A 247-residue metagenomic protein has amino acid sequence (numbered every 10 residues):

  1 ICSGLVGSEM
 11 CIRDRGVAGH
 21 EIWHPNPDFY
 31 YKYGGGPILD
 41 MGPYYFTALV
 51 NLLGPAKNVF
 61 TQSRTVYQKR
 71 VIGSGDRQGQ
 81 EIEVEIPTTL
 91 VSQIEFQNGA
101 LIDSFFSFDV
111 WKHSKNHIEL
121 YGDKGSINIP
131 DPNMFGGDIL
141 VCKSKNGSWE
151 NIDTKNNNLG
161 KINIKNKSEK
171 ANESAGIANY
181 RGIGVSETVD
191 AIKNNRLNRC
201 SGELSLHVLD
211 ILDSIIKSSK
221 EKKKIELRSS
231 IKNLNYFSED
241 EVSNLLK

Functional and structural regions predicted by a protein language model:
I1-G7, C11-I12: Single conserved hydrophobic/aromatic residue that forms the stacking wall/gate of nucleotide- or nucleobase-binding
S3, V50-L53, Y121-G122: Basic phosphate/pyrophosphate-binding loop/patch that engages nucleotide-derived ligands
G16-P25: Acidic-glycine-rich active-site phosphate/pyrophosphate-binding loop
H24-D103, S107-H113, E203: Rossmann-like dinucleotide-binding domain that binds NAD(P)(H)
Y45-F46, V185-S186, L212: A general structural signal for well-ordered alpha-helical segments in protein cores
N58, Q68, I72-E85, V91 (+5 more regions): C-terminal glycine/acidic-rich active-site capping loop/insertion
I211-E221: Short arginine-rich
